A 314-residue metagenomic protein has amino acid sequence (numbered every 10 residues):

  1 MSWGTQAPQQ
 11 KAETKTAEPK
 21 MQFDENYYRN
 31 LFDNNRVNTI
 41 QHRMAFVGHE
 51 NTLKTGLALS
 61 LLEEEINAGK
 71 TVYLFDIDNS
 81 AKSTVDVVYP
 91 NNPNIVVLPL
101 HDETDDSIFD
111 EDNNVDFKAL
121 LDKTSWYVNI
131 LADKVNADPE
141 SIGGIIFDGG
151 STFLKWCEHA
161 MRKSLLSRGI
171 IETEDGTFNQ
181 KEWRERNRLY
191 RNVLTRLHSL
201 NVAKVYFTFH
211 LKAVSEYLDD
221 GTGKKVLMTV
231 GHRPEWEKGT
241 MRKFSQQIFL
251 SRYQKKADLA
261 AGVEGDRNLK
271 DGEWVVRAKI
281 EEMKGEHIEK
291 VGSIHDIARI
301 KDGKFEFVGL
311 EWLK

Functional and structural regions predicted by a protein language model:
M1-R29, N38-H42, K256-K314: C-terminal regions of RecA-like/P-loop NTPase motor modules
L31-E140, G144: Walker A/P-loop NTP-binding active-site region of P-loop NTPases, recognizing the glycine-rich GxxxxGKT/S
G56, T84, W156-C157, E216-L218 (+1 more regions): Short glycine-/acidic-enriched loop or helix-start segments at secondary-structure transitions that form or flank
L61-E65, P99-T104, M161-R162, K212-L218 (+1 more regions): Short regulatory "switch" loops immediately downstream of catalytic or recognition motifs within protein catalytic
L74, D148, F244: Residue-level signature of catalytic and energy-coupling elements of molecular machines, predominantly ATP/GTP-dependent
D78-K82, E103-D105, G150-F153, L211-S215 (+2 more regions): Conserved nucleotide-binding/hydrolysis micro-motifs of P-loop NTPases
A137, G144-G239: P-loop NTPase motor core
R196-R299: Phosphate-binding/switch region of NTP-binding enzymes
